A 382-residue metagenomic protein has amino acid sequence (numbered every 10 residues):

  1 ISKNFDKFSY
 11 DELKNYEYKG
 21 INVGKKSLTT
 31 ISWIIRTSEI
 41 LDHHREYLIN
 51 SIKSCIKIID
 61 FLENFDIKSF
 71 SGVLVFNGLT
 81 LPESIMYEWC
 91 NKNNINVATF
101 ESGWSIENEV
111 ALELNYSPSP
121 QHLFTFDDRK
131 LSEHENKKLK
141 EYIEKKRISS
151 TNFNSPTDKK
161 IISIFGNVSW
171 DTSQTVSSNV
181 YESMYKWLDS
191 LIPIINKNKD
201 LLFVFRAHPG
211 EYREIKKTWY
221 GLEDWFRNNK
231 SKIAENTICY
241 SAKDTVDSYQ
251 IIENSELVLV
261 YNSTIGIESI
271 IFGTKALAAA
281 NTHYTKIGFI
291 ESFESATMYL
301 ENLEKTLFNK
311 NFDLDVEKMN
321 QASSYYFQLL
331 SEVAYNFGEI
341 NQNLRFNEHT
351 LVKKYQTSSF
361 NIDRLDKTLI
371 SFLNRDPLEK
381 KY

Functional and structural regions predicted by a protein language model:
I1-I56, S102-K146, F346, Y355-S358 (+2 more regions): Conserved N-terminal ligand/cofactor-binding loop architecture of enzyme catalytic domains
I52-F65, S178-N179, K216-I267, I271: Donor nucleotide-activated moiety binding/catalytic core segment of transferases that use nucleotide-activated donors
I58-L112: Conserved nucleotide-sugar donor-interacting segment of glycosyltransferase catalytic cores, predominantly GT-B
F76-G78, P82-Y87, V110, K243-E291: A donor-sugar binding/catalytic signature common to diverse glycosyltransferases and related nucleotide-sugar
N96-P120, A278-K305: Catalytic or ion-translocation cores adjacent to nucleophile or general acid/base/metal-coordination motifs in diverse
G103, V168-W170, P209-E211, T245 (+1 more regions): Active-site-proximal loop/turn and secondary-structure-junction residues that shape catalytic pockets, frequently
P118-L123, D128-K159, M298-Y382: C-terminal amphipathic helix plus adjacent low-complexity, charged tail appended to glycosyltransferase catalytic
E141-N228: Conserved catalytic-core segment of nucleotide-activated headgroup transferases in glycan assembly
